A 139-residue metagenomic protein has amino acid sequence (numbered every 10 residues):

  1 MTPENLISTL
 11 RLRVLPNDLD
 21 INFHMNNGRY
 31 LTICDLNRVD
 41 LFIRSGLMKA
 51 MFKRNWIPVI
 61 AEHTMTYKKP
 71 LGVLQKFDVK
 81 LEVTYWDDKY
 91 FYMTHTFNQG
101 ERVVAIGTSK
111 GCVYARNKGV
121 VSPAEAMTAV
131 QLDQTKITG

Functional and structural regions predicted by a protein language model:
M1-I60, Y114-G139: Hot-dog-fold acyl-thioester-processing enzymes
A50-K76: Small beta-barrel nucleic-acid-binding modules, principally OB-folds
Y67, L71-D78, E82-G139: HotDog/MaoC-like acyl-thioester-processing domains
